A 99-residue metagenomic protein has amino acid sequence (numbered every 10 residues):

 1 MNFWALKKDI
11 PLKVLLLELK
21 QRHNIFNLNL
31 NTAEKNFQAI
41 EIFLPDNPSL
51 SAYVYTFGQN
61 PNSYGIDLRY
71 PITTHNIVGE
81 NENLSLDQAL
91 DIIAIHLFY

Functional and structural regions predicted by a protein language model:
M1-N47, P71-E82: Negatively charged, low-complexity tracts enriched in Asp/Glu with abundant Ser/Thr
F37-Q38, A52, I95: Hydrophobic transmembrane signal anchors and adjacent membrane-proximal interface regions, especially in viral
L44-S51, F98-Y99: Short, internal acidic amphipathic alpha-helical interface segments that mediate docking to partner proteins
S49-L84: Intrinsically disordered, low-complexity regulatory segments enriched in Ser/Thr/Pro and charged residues
Q88-Y99: Well-ordered alpha/beta subsegment
